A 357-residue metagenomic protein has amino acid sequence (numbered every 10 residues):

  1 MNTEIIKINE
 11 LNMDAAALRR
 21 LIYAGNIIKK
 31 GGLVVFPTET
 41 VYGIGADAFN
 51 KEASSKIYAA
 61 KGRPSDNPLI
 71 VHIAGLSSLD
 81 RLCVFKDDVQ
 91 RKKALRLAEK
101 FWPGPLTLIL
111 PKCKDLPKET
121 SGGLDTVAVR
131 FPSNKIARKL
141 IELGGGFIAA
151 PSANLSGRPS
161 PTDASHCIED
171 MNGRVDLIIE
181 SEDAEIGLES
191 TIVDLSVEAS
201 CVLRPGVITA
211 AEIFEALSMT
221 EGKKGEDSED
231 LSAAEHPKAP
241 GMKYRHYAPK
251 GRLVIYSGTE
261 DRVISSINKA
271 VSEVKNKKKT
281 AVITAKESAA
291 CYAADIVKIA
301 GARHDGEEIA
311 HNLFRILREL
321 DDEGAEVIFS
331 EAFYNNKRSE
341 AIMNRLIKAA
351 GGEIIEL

Functional and structural regions predicted by a protein language model:
M1-L357: Active-site-adjacent structural elements in enzyme catalytic cores
